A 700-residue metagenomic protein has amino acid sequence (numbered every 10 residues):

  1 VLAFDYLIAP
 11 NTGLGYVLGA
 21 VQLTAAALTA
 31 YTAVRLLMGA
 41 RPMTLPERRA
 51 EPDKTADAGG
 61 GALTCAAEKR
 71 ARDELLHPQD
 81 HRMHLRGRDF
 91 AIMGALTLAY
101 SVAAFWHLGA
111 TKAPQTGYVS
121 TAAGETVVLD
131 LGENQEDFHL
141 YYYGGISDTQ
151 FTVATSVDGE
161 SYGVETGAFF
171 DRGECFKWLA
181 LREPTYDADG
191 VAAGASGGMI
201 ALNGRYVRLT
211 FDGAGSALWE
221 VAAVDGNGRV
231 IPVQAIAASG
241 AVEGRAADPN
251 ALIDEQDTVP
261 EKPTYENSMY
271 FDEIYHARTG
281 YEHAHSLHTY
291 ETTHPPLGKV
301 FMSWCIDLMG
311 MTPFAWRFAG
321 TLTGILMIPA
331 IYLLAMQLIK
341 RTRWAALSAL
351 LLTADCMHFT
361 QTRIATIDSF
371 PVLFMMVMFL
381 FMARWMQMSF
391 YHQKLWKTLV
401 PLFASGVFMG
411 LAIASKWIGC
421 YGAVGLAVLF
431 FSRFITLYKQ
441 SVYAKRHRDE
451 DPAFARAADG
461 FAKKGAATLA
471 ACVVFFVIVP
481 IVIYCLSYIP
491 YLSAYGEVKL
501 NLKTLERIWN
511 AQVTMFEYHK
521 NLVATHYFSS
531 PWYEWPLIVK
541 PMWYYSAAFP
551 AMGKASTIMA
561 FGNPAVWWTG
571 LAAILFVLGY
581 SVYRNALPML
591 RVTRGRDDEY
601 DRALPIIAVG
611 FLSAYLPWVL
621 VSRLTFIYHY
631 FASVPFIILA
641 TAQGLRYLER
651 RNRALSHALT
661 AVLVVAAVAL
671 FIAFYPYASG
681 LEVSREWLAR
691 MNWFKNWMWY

Functional and structural regions predicted by a protein language model:
L2-L37, R41-R49, D53, D57-I92 (+9 more regions): Transmembrane helical bundles and short interhelical boundary loops of multi-pass, membrane-embedded
V102-C175, E183-Y270: Aromatic, loop-rich ligand-recognition surfaces of beta-strand-rich domains
R229-G280, F461, I481-I538, R685-N692: Aromatic-rich transmembrane-lumenal/periplasmic boundary elements in polytopic membrane proteins
F314, F318-I339, V377-F381, Y580: Transmembrane-helix motifs of polytopic, lipid-linked glycan transferases
W316, G320, M357-F370, S415-I418: Short acidic/glycine- and proline-prone juxtamembrane loop motifs at membrane-interface regions of multi-pass membrane
I331-A354, V372-L373, Y391-K397: Transmembrane-helix signature of polytopic, membrane-embedded enzymes that assemble or transfer cell-envelope glycans
S348-T353, T360, L380, M409 (+1 more regions): Short helix- or helix-capping micro-motifs that position conserved polar/aromatic residues at function-defining sites
M378-P401, A412, F431-S441: Membrane-interface transmembrane helices that cradle and orient dolichyl/undecaprenyl
